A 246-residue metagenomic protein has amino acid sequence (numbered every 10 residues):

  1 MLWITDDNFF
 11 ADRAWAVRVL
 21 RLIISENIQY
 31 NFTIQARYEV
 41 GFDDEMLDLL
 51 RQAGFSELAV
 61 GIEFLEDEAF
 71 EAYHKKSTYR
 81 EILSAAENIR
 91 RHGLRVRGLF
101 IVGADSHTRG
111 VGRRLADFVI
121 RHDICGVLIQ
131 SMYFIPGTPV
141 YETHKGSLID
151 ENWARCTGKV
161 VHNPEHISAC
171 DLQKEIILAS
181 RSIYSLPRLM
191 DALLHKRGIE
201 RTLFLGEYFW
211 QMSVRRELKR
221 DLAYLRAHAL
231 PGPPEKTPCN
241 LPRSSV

Functional and structural regions predicted by a protein language model:
M1: Glycine-rich, aromatic-lined ligand/substrate-binding cores of catalytic and carbohydrate-binding domains
T5-N8: Glycine-rich Rossmann NAD(P)(H)-binding loop
D12-R13, L22-R201, L225-G232, C239-V246: A structural motif corresponding to the C-terminal lobe/cap of the Radical SAM core domain
S213-R220: C-terminal accessory extensions appended to soluble enzyme cores
